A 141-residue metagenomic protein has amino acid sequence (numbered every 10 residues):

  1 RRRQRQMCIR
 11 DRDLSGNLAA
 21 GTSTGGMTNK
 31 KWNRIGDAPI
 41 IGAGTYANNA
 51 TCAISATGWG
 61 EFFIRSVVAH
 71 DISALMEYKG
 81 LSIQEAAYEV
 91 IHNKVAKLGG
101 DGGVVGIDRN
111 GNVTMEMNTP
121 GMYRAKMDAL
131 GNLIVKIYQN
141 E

Functional and structural regions predicted by a protein language model:
R1-I9: Single conserved hydrophobic/aromatic residue that forms the stacking wall/gate of nucleotide- or nucleobase-binding
Q6, G99-D101, P120: Short, small/polar residue-rich loop motifs at catalytic or cofactor-binding pockets
I9-R12, L18-A20, G102-I107, G111-M115 (+1 more regions): Short beta-strand scaffold segments in enzyme catalytic cores
T24-R65, S73-K79: Conserved mixed alpha/beta catalytic, RNA-binding, or beta-rich assembly cores of soluble enzyme, regulatory
S82-A96: Short, well-structured alpha-helical segments that form the helix of a local strand-helix-strand
T114-E141: C-terminal beta-strand edge segments of enzyme domains
